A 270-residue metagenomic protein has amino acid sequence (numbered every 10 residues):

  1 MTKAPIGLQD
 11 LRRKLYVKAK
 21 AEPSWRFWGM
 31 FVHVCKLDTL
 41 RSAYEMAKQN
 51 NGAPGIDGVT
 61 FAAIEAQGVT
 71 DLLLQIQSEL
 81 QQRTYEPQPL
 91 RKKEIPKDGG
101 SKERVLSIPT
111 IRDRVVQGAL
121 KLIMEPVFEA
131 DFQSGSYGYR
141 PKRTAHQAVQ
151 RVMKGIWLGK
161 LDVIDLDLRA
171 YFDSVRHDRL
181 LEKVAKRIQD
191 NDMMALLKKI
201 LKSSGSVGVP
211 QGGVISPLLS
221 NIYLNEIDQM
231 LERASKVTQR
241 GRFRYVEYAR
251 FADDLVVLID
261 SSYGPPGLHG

Functional and structural regions predicted by a protein language model:
M1-T70: Non-catalytic, polymerase-adjacent accessory regions of viral genome-replication enzymes
A43-A47, A119, L196-L201: Short alpha-helical scaffolding segments that buttress acidic/His motifs in well-ordered protein cores
E65, T110, V257-S261: Short beta-strand-to-loop capping motifs
L72-Q75, E79-E94, D131-G270: Conserved polymerase palm-domain catalytic core
P87-P109, D113: Conserved beta-strand/loop block within the catalytic cores of divalent metal-dependent phospho-transfer/hydrolysis
S107, I111-A119, A145, M153: Duplex nucleic acid-engaging cores and interfaces of nucleic-acid transaction enzymes
I111-V115, P126, L180-R187: Extended active-site and interfacial segments that coordinate phosphate-rich ligands in large catalytic machineries
G118, L122-G135: Electropositive, glycine- and tryptophan-enriched low-complexity nucleic-acid-binding patches
